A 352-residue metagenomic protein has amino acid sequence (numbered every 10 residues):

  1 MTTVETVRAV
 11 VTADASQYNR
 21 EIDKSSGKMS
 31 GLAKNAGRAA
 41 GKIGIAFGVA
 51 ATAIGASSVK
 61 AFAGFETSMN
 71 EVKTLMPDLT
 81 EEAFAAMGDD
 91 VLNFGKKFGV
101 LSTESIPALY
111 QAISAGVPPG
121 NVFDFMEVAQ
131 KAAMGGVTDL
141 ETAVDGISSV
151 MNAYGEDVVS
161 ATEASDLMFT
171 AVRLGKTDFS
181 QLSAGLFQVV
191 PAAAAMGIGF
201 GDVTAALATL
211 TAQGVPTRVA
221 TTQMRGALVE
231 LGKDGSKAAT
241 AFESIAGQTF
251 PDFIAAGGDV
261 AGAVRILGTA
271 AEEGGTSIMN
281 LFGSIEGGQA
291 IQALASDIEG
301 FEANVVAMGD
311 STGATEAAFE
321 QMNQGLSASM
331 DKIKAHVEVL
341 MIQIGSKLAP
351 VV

Functional and structural regions predicted by a protein language model:
M1-R20: Short, compositionally biased, intrinsically disordered N-terminal export/targeting signals, typified by the non-Sec
R8-V11, G44-K96, P107-A115, V122-G175 (+7 more regions): Small-residue helix-packing and pore-constriction motifs in hydrophobic alpha-helices
I22-G48: Membrane-penetrating hydrophobic segments
S26, A33, G37, G232 (+5 more regions): Membrane-interacting alpha-helical segments
D78, T170, L174-T177, A195 (+3 more regions): Conserved helix-loop functional segments at active or binding sites
F98-L101: N-terminal glycine-rich anion-binding loops that anchor highly charged ligand groups
F250-E338: Hydrophobic, often aromatic-rich secondary-structure segments at membrane interfaces
